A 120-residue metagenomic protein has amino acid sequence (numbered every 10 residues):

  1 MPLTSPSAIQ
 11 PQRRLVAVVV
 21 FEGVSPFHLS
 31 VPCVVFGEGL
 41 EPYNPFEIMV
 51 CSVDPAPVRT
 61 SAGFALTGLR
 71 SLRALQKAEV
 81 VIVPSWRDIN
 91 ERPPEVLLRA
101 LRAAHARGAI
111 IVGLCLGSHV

Functional and structural regions predicted by a protein language model:
M1-I111: Extended, subdomain-level signal for the structured scaffold at the beginning of enzyme domains
G113, G117: Gly/Ala-rich beta-loop-alpha elbow adjacent to hydrolase catalytic centers
